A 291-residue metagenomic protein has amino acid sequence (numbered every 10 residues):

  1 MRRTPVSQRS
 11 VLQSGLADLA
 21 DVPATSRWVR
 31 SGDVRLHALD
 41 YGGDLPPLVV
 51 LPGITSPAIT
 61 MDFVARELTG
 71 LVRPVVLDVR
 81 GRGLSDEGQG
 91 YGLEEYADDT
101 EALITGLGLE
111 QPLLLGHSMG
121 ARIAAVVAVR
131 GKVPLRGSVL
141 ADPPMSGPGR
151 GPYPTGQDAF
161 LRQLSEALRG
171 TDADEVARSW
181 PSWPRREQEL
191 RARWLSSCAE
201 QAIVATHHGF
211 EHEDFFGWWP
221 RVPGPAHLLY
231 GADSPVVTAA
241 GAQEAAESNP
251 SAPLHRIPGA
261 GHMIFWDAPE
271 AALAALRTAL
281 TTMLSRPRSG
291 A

Functional and structural regions predicted by a protein language model:
M1-L48, G70-V72, L109-E110, R136 (+3 more regions): Alpha/beta-hydrolase fold catalytic core
V34-D86: Conserved HGGG/HGGXW glycine-rich cap/lid loop of the alpha/beta-hydrolase fold
F63-R66, V76-L115, M119, A274: Active-site loop/oxyanion-hole signature of alpha/beta-hydrolase fold enzymes
A125-R130, L135-A167: Flexible "cap/lid" loop of the alpha/beta hydrolase fold
R150-T155, E166-R221: Conserved alpha/beta-hydrolase catalytic His-Asp/Glu region
V204-E247, R256: Conserved serine/cysteine hydrolase catalytic core
N249-H262: Catalytic histidine neighborhood in serine/cysteine hydrolases with alpha/beta-hydrolase-type architecture
A260-P269, L273: Catalytic histidine-centered segment of alpha/beta-hydrolase-like enzymes
